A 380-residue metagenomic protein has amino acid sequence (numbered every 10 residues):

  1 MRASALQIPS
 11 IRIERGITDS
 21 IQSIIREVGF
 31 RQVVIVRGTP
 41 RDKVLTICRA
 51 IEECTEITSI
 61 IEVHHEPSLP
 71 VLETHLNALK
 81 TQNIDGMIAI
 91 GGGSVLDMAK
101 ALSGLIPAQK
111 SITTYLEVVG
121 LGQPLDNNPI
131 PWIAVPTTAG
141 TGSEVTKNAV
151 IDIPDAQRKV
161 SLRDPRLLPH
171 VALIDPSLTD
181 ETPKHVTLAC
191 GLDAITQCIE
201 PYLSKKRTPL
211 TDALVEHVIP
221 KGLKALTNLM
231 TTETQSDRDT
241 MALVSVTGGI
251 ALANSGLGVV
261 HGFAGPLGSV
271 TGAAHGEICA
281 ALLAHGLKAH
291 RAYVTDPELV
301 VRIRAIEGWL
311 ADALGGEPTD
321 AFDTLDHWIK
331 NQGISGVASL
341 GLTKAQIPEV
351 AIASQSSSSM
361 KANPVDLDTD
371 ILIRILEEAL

Functional and structural regions predicted by a protein language model:
M1-G86: ATP/NTP phosphate-donor binding region
P70-S177: Glycine/threonine-rich beta-strand-loop-alpha-helix active-site module that forms ligand/phosphate-binding
G140, V246-C279, S357-K361: Glycine-rich phosphate/pyrophosphate-binding beta-alpha loops
N148-S255: Carboxylate- and glycine-rich phosphate/diphosphate-binding segment that chelates Mg2+/Mn2+
K205-L214, L229-T240, S255-V260, P297 (+4 more regions): Flexible, glycine/charged-enriched surface loops at secondary-structure junctions
V270-Q346: Gly/Pro-rich interdomain helix-loop hinge
K344-L380: Short, amphipathic C-terminal "tail helix"
